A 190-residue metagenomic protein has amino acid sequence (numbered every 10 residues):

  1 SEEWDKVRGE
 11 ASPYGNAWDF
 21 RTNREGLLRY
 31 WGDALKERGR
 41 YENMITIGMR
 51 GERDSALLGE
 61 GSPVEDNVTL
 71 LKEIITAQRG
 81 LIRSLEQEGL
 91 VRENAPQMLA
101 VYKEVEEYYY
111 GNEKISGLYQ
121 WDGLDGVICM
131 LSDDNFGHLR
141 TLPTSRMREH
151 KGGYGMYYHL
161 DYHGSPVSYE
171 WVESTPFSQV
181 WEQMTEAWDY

Functional and structural regions predicted by a protein language model:
S1, E37-N43, Q183-D189: Catalytic domains of carbohydrate-active enzymes, especially glycoside hydrolases
S1-R38: Hydrophobic or amphipathic alpha-helical targeting/insertion segments
K6, N16, E104, Y110-N112 (+1 more regions): Intrinsically disordered, low-complexity regions enriched in small/polar residues
K6-E10, L139-T141, S165-V167: Short, charged, surface-exposed secondary-structure boundary motifs
S12-N16, A56-E65, D161-E173: Glycine- and acidic
R24-K151, V172: Gly/Pro-rich turn-and-neighbor structural signature
D133-N135, T144-Y190: Structured mid-domain segments that build the active-site/substrate or prosthetic-cofactor binding neighborhood
